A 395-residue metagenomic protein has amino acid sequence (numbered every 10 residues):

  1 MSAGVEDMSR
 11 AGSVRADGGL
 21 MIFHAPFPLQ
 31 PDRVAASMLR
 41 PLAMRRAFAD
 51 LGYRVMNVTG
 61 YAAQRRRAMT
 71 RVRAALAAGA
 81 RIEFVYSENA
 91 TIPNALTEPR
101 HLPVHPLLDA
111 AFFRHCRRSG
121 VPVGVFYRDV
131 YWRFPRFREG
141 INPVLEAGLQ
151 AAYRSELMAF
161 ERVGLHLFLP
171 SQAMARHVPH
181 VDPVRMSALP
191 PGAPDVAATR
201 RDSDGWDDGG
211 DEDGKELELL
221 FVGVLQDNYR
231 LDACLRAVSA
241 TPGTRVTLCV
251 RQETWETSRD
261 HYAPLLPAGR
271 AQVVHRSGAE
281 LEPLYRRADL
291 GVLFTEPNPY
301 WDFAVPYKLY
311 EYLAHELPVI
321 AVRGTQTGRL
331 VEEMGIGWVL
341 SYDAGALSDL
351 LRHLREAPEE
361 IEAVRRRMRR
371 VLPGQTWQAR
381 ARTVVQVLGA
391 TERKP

Functional and structural regions predicted by a protein language model:
M1-T70, A80, R118-G120, R236-T241: N-terminal subdomain of nucleotide-sugar transferases
R33-P41, P191-A263, Q272-P283: Conserved catalytic-core segment of nucleotide-activated headgroup transferases in glycan assembly
A35-L39, Y342-L347, E356-A390: A charged, aromatic-enriched C-terminal amphipathic alpha-helix characteristic of glycosyltransferases across folds
L76-L108, H115-F126, H166: Short N-terminal targeting/anchoring amphipathic segment
L107-R118, R133, P143-H166: Membrane-proximal helix-turn-helix segments that form the acceptor-binding/catalytic region of lipid-linked
E156-D202: Donor nucleotide-sugar binding/catalytic pocket of nucleotide-sugar-dependent glycosyltransferases
Y229, A279-L284, G291-E311, A321-R329: Nucleotide-sugar-dependent
G328-H353: Change "using UDP/GDP/dTDP sugars" to "using nucleotide sugars
